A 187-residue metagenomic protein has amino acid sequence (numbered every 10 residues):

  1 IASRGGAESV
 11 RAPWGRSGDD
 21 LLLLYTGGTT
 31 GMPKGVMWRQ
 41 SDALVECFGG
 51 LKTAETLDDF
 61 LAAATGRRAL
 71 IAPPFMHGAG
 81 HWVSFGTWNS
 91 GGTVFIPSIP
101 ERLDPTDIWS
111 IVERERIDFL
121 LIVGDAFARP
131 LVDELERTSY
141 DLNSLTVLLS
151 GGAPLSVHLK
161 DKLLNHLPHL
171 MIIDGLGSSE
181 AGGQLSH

Functional and structural regions predicted by a protein language model:
I1-A2, A43: Adenylate-forming
S3-Y25, M32, D58-A69: Conserved pre-ATP/AMP-binding loop-to-beta segment of ANL
D20, T26-T29, A69, F75 (+5 more regions): Conserved S/T- and glycine-rich ATP-binding loop of Class I adenylate-forming
L21-F48: Conserved AMP-binding A3 loop
G28, P100, G151-A153: Glycine-rich beta-strand-to-loop/alpha-helix junction loops that act as flexible
K34-M37, I71, T93-P100, I173: Short beta-strand->loop structural element characteristic of the AMP-binding/adenylate-forming
L44-R68, M76-F119, E134: Conserved AMP-binding/adenylation subdomain of ANL enzymes
N89-G92, I117-I122, V132-H187: Gly/Ser/Thr-rich phosphate-binding loop
